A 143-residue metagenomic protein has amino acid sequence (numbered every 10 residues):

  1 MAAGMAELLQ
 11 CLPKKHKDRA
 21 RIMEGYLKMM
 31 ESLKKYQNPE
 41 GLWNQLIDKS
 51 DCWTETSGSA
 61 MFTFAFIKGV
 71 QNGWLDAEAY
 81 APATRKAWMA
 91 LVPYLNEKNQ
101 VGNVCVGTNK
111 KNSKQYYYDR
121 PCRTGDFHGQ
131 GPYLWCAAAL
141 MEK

Functional and structural regions predicted by a protein language model:
A2-G4, W43-L46: Short, conserved beta-strand edge motifs with alternating hydrophobic and charged residues
A2-L9, M30: Early exported N-terminus immediately downstream of N-terminal targeting peptides
A3-M5, Q37, C105: Short, small-residue-rich loop/turn micro-motifs
L8-A20, G69-A77: Inter-helical turn/loop segments and adjacent helix faces that build the functional surface of alpha-helical bundle
L12-K15, R19-N38, K49-A60: Long, repeat-rich segments with strong aromatic
P13-K14, L42-W43, S113-K114: General secondary-structure edge motif
M23-L42, A83-Q100: Long, well-ordered core segments of solenoidal/helical folds
K49, T54, G58-K143: CBM-like carbohydrate-recognition segments
